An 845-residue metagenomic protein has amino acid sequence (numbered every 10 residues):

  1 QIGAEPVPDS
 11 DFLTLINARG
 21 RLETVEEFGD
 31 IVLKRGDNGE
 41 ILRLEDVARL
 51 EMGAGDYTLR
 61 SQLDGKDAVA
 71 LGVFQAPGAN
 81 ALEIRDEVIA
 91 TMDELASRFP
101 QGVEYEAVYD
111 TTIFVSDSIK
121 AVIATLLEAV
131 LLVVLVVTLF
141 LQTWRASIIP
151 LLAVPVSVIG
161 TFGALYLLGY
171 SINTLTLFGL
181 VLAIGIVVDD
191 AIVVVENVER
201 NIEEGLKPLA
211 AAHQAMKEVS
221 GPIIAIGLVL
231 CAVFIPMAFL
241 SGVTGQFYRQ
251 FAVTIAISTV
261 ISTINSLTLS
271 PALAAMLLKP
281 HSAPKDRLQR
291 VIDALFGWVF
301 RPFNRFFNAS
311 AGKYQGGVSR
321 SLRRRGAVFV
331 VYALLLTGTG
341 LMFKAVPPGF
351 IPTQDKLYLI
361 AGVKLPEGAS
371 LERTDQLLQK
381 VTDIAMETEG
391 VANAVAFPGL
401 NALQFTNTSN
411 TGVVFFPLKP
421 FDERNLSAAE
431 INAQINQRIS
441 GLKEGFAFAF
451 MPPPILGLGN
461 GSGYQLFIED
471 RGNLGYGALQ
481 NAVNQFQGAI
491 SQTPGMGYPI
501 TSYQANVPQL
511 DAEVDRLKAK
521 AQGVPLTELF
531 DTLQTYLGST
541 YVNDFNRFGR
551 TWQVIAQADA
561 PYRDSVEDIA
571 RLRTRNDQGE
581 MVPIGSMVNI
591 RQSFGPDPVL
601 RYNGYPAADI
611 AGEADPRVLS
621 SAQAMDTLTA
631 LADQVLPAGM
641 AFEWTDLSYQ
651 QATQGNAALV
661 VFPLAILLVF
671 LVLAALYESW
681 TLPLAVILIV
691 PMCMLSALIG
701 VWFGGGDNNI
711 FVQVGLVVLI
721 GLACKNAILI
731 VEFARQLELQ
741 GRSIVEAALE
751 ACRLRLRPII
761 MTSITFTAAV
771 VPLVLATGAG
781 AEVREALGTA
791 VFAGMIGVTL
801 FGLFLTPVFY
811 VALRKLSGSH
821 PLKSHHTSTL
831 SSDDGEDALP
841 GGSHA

Functional and structural regions predicted by a protein language model:
Q1-I2, N17-D56, A79, E83-Y105 (+13 more regions): Surface-exposed amphipathic alpha-helical segments in non-transmembrane regions that serve as interaction surfaces
E104, L131-R200, K207, F239 (+5 more regions): Hydrophobic transmembrane alpha-helices and their membrane-interface caps in long multi-pass transport proteins
V108, V115, I119, V195 (+5 more regions): Helix-loop junctions and hydrophobic alpha-helical segments within the transmembrane domains of large membrane
S116-L132, V253, A652-L668, T789: N-terminal membrane-entry
Y166, Y170, M237-F247, A327-F329 (+5 more regions): Transmembrane helices with small-residue packing motifs
I184-V198, V219-F239, Q246-F300, V414 (+5 more regions): Transmembrane alpha-helices and their membrane-interface boundaries in multi-pass membrane transporters and channels
V219, R290-I351, R753, D833-G842: Signature of alpha-helical transmembrane segments and their immediate interfacial
F251, P691, V783, L787: Structured binding elements
